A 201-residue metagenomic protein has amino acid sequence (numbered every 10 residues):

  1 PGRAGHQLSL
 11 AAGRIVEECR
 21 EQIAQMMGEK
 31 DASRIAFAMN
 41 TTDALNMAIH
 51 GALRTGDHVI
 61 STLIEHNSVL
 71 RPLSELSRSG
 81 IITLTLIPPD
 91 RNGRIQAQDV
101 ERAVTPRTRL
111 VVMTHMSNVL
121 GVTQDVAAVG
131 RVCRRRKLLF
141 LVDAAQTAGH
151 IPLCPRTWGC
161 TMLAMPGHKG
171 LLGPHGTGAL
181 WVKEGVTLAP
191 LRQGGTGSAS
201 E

Functional and structural regions predicted by a protein language model:
P1-E201: Pyridoxal 5′-phosphate
